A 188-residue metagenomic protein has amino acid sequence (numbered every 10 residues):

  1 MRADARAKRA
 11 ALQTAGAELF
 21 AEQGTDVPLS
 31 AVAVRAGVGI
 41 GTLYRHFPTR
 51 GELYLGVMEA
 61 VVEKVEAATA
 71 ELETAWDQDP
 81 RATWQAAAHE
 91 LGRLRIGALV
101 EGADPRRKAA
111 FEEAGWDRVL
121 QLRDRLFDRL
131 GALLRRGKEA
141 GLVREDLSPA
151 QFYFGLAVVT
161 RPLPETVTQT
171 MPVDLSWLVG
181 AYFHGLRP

Functional and structural regions predicted by a protein language model:
M1-R35, E52-L55: Basic, helix-initiating cap at the start of DNA-binding domains
A11, A31, A82-E90, Q151-G155 (+2 more regions): Amphipathic alpha-helical interaction segments
G24-T25, R45, R144: Helix-turn-helix/winged-helix DNA-binding modules
G37-F47: Short hydrophobic/aromatic patch on the recognition helix
E52, H89-A132, P164-E165: Short secondary-structure transition hinges
G56, T69-V100: Hydrophobic alpha-helical connector segments
E59-E66: Short, basic, alpha-helical segments at the C-terminal edge of helix-turn-helix-like DNA-binding modules
A86, D124-D128, A132-A140, A157-P188: C-terminal peripheral helix-coil segments that are non-catalytic and often amphipathic
